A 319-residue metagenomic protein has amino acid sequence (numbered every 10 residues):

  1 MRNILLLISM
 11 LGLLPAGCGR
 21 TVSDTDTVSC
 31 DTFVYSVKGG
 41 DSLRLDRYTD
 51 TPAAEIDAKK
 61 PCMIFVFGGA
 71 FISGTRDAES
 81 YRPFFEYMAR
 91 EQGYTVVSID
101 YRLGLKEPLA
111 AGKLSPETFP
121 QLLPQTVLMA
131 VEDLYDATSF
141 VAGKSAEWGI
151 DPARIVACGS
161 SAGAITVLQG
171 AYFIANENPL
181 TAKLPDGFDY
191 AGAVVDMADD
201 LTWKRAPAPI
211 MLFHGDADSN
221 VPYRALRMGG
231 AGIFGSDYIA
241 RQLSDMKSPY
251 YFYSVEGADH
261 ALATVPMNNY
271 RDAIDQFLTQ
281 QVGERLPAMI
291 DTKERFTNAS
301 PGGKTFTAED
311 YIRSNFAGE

Functional and structural regions predicted by a protein language model:
T21-A58: N-terminal cap/lid segment of alpha/beta-hydrolase-fold proteins
A58-A70: Short beta-strand element of the alpha/beta-hydrolase
T75-R76, D100-L128: Cap/lid segment of the alpha/beta-hydrolase catalytic domain
D77-I99: Short amphipathic alpha-helix adjacent to the substrate-entry channel of hydrolases
E117-S145: Alpha/beta-hydrolase active-site loop
S139-P207: Primarily recognizes the serine-hydrolase "nucleophile elbow" in alpha/beta-hydrolase and SGNH/GDSL folds
T181-K247: The feature captures the conserved acid-bearing segment of alpha/beta-hydrolase catalytic domains
S244-E319: C-terminal catalytic histidine-bearing segment of alpha/beta-hydrolase fold enzymes
